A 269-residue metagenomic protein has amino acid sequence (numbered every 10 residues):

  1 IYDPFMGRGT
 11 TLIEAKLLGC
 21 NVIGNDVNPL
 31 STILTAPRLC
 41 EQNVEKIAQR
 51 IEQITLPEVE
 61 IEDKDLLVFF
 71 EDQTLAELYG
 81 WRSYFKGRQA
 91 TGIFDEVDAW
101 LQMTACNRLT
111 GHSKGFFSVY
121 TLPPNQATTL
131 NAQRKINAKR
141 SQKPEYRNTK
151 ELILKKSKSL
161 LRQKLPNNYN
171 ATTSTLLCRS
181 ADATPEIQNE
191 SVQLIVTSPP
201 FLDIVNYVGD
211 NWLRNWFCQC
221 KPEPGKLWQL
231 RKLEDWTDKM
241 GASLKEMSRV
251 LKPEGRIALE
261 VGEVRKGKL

Functional and structural regions predicted by a protein language model:
I1-E58, Q142-Q188, L194-T197, L202-Q219 (+1 more regions): Conserved S-adenosyl-L-methionine
K16, G241-S248: A structural alpha-helix within SAM-dependent methyltransferase catalytic domains
P29-A90, Q219-L227: Conserved phosphoryl-transfer catalytic core
L78, Y84-L194, L202-D203: SAM-dependent nucleic-acid methyltransferase catalytic core
N107, E263-R265: Residue-level signal for short, function-critical loop segments
P200-K239, S243, A258, R265: Mobile active-site "lid"/loop adjacent to the S-adenosyl-L-methionine
E246, L251-I257: Short glycine-dipeptide loop
G267-L269: Short, intrinsically disordered, charge-balanced linker/junction segments flanking boundaries in proteins
